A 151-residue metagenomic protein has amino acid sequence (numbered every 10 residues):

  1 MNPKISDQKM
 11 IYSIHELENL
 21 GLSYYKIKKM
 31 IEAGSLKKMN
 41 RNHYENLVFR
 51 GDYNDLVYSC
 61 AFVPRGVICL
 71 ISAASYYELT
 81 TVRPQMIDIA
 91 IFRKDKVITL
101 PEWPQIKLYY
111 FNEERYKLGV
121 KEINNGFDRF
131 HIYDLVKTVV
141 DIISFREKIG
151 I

Functional and structural regions predicted by a protein language model:
M1-I5: Short helix->loop/beta-hairpin flanking segments within DNA-binding domains
D7-N19, K26, I31, E45-I151: Nucleic-acid-binding surface
G34-R41: A short, conserved structural fragment
